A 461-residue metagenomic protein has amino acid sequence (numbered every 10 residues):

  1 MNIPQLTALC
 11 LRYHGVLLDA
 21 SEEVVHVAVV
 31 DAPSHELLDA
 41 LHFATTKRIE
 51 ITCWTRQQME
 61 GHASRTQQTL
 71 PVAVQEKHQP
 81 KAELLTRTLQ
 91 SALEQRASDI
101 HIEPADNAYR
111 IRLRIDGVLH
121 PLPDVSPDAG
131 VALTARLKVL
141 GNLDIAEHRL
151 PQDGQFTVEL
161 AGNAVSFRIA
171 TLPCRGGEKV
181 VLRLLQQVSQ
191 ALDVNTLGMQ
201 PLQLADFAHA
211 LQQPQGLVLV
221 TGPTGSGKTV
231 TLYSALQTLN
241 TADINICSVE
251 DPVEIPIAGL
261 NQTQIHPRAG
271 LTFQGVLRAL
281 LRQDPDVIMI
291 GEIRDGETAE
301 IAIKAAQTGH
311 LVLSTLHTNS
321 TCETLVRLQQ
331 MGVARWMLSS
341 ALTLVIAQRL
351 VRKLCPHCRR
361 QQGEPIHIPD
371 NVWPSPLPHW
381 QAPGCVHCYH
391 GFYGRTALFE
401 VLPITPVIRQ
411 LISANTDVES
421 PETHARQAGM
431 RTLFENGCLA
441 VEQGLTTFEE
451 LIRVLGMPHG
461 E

Functional and structural regions predicted by a protein language model:
M1-F43, Q152-A161, S166-A170: Polyanionic, low-complexity intrinsically disordered segments
L11, G15-L18, E36, A40 (+6 more regions): Core recognition of P-loop NTPase motor domains used across DNA-transaction enzymes
R12, H78-S91, Q95-E461: Short, flexible helix-loop junctions that flank or precede catalytic/ligand sites
R12-H14, S21, F43-T46, I51-Q68 (+3 more regions): Short alpha-helical interface patches
H14-E23, S64-A73, N142, F167 (+1 more regions): Short, charge-rich amphipathic segments
E23-V25, T69-Q75, L192-D193, N261-T263: Short, basic, glycine/proline-bearing loop/turn elements
H26-A63, G198-H209: Short glycine/Trp-rich loop-beta-loop segment that forms part of the substrate-binding cleft
F43, E50-Q90, Q95, D99: Charged, low-hydrophobicity low-complexity segments
